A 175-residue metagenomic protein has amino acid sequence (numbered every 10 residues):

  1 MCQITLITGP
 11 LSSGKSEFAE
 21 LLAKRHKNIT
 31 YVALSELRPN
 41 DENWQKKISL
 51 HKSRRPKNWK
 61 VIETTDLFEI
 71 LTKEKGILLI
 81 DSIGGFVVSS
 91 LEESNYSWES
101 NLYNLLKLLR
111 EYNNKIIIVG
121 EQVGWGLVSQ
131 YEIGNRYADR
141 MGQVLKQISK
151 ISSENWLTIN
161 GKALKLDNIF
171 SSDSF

Functional and structural regions predicted by a protein language model:
M1-C2, L11, R25, L34 (+7 more regions): Catalytic phosphate/metal-binding cores of nucleic-acid and nucleotide-processing enzymes, i.e., regions that mediate
C2-T72: Conserved P-loop
L6, I77-L79, I117-V119: Structural motif
L11, E36-R38, G84, V123-G124 (+1 more regions): Short, glycine/serine-rich, charged loops/turns that create anion-binding and catalytic segments at active sites
A19, H51, L79, E121 (+1 more regions): Residue-level signal for inorganic ion chemistry
I29, L78, E154-L157: Short, well-ordered beta-strand core segments
K57-N101: Helix-adjacent hinge/juxtasegments
V87-F175: Replace "adjacent to P-loop NTPase cores in ATP/GTP-dependent enzymes" with "adjacent to NTP-binding cores
